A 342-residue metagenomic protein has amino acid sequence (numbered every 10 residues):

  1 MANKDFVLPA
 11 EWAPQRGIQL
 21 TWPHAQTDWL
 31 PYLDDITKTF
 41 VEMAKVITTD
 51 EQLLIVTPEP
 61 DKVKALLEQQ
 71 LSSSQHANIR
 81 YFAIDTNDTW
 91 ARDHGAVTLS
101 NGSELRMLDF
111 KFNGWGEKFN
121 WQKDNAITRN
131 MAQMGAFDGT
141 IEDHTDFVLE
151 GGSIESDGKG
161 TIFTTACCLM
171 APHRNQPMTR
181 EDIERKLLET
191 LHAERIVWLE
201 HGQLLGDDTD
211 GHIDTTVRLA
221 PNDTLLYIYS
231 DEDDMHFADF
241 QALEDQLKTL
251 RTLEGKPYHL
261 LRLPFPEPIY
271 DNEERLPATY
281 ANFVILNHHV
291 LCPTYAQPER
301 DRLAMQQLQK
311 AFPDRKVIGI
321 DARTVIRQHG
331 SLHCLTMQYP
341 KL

Functional and structural regions predicted by a protein language model:
M1-L342: The feature marks the mature, well-folded catalytic cores of soluble enzymes
